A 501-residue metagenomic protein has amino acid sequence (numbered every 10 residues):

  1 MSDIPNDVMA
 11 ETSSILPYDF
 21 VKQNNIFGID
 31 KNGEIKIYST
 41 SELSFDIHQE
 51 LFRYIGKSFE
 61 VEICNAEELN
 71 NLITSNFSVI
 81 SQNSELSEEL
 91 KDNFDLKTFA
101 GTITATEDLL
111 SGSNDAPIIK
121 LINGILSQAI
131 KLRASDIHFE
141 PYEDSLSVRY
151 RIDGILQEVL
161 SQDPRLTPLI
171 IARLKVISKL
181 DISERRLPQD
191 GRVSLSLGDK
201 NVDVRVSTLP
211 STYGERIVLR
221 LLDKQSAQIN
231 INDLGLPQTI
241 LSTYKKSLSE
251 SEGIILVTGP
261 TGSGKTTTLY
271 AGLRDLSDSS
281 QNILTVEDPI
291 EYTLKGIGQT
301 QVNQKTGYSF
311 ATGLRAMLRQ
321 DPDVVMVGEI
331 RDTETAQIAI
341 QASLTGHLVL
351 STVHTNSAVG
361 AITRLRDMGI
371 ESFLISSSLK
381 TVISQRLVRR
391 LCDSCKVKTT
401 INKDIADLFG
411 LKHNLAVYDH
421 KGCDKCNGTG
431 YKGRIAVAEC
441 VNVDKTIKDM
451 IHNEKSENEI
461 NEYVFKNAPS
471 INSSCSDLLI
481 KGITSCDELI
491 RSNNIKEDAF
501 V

Functional and structural regions predicted by a protein language model:
M1-Y54, D190-G198, V202-L209: Polyanionic, low-complexity intrinsically disordered segments
D3-S13, D19, A66-G124, L132: Charged, low-hydrophobicity low-complexity segments
M9, H48, A66, N70 (+7 more regions): Alpha-helix initiation and N-capping motif
I15-F27, G56, E62-S78, G259 (+2 more regions): Short alpha-helical interface patches
D19-D30, D46, E50, N71-G101 (+3 more regions): Core recognition of P-loop NTPase motor domains used across DNA-transaction enzymes
F27-I35, G101-T102, E107, L318-D323 (+1 more regions): Long, low-complexity, intrinsically disordered polar/charged segments
K36-Q82, L234-L248: Short glycine/Trp-rich loop-beta-loop segment that forms part of the substrate-binding cleft
S111-V501: Short, flexible helix-loop junctions that flank or precede catalytic/ligand sites
